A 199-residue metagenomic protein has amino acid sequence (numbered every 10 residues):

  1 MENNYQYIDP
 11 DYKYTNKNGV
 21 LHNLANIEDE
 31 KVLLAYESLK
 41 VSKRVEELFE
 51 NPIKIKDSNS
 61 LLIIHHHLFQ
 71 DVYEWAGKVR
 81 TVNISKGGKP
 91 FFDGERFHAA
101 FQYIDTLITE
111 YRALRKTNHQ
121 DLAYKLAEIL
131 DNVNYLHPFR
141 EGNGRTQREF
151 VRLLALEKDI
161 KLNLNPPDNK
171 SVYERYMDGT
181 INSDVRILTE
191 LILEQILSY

Functional and structural regions predicted by a protein language model:
M1-Y199: FIC/Doc superfamily catalytic core
